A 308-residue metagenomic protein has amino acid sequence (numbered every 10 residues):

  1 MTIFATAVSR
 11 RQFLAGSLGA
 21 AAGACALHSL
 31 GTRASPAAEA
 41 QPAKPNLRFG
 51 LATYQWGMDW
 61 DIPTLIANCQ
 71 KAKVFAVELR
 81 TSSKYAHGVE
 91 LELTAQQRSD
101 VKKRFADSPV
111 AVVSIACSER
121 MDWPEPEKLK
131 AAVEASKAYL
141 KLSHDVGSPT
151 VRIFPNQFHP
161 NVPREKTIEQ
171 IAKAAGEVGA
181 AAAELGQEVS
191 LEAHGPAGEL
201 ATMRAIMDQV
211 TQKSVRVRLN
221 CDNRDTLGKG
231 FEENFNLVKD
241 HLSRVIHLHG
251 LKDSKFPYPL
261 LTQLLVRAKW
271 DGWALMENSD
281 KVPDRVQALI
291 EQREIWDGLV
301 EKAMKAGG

Functional and structural regions predicted by a protein language model:
T2-A7, R11-G50, D59-F75, A197-G308: Histidine-acidic metal/acid-base catalytic patches
F4, V89-L91, R120, T167 (+2 more regions): Residues marking the start of alpha-helices
S17-L27, E39-A43, I66, Q70 (+4 more regions): Active-site acidic/histidine proton-transfer and metal-coordination neighborhood in alpha/beta enzyme cores
F75-Y85: A short beta-strand-loop structural module common to alpha/beta enzyme folds
E78, S114-A116, R152, H247 (+1 more regions): Conserved beta-strand positions in the central sheet of alpha/beta enzyme cores
G88-V89, P124, V162, T226 (+1 more regions): A generic structural signal for short coil/turn motifs at secondary-structure boundaries
E90-S99: Aromatic- and glycine-enriched glycan-recognition loops and surfaces that form the carbohydrate-binding subsites
